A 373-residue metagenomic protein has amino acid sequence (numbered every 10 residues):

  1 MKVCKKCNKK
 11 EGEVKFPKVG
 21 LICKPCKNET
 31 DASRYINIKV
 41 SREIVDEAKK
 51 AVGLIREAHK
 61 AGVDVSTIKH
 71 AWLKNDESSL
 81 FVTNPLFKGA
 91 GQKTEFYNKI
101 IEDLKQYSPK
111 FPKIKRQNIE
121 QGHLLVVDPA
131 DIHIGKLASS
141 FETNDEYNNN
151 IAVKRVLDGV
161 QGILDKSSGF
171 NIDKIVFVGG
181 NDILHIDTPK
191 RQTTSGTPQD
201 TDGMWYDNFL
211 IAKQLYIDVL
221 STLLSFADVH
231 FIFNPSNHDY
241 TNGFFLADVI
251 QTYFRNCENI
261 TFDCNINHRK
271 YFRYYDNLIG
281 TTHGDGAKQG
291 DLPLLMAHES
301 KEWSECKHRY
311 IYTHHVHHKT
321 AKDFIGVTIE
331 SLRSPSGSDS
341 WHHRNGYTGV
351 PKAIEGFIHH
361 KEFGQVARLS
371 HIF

Functional and structural regions predicted by a protein language model:
M1-Y35: BZIP DNA-binding basic region
C4, I22, H123, K174 (+3 more regions): Alpha-helical hydrophobic/aromatic positions enriched in membrane-embedded helices and signal peptides
A32-F170, H360-E362, F373: Basic, amphipathic N-terminal segments that precede the first structured/catalytic domain
R42-V45, K49, I250-T261, I266-H268 (+1 more regions): Conserved beta-sheet core of the metallophosphoesterase superfamily
P112-A130, D145-I260: Core catalytic region of metal-dependent phosphoesterases/phosphodiesterases, especially metallo-beta-lactamase-like
A130-I132, N181-L184, S236-H238, G284-D285 (+2 more regions): Active-site metal-binding loops of divalent metal-dependent hydrolases
L137, T188, N242, A321-D323: Generic hydrophobic alpha-helical membrane-span motif
